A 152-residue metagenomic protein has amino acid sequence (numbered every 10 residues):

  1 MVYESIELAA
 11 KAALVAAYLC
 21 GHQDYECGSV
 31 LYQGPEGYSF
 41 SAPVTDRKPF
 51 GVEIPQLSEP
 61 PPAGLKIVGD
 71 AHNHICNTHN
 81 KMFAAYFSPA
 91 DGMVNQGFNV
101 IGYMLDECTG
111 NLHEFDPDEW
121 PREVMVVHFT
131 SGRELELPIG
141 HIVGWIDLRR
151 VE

Functional and structural regions predicted by a protein language model:
M1-G64, S131-E152: Glycine-rich short-loop/terminal segments
I54-G69, N73-E152: Active-site-proximal loop/helix of nucleotide/amide-processing enzymes and allied scaffolds
